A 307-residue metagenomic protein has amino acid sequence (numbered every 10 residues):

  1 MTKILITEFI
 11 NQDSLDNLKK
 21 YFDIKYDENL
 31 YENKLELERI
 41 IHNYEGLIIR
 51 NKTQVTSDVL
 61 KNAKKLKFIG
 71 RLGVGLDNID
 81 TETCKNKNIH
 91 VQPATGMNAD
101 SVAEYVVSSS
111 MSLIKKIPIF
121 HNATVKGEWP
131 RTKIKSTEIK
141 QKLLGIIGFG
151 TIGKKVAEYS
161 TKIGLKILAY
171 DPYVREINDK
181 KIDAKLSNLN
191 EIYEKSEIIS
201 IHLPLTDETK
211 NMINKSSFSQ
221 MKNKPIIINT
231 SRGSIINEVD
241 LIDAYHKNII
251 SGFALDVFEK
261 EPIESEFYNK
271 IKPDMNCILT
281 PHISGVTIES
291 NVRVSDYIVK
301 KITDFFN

Functional and structural regions predicted by a protein language model:
M1-Q92, E194, N214: An N-terminal-biased, well-structured beta-alpha scaffold segment characteristic of Rossmann-like dinucleotide-binding
T2-L5, D13, Y21-K25, A99-S101 (+3 more regions): Structural/interface elements that position substrates and couple domains in central-metabolism enzymes
K52, E197, L203-L205, S231-R232 (+1 more regions): Short glycine-/small-residue-rich Rossmann-like dinucleotide-binding loops
Q54, G75-N78, P93, M97 (+3 more regions): Residue-level detector of alpha-helix initiation sites
L60, K64-K67, I79-V91, I201 (+1 more regions): Beta-strand-loop-alpha-helix segment that lines the small-molecule cofactor/substrate pocket of alpha/beta enzymes
K87-I89, A94-L143, E158-Y159: Phosphate-binding beta-alpha-beta segment of Rossmann-like dinucleotide-binding domains, i.e., the NAD(P)
V91, Y105, K215, K224-N307: Rossmann-like dinucleotide-binding domain for NAD(H)/NADP(H)
T132-N223: Rossmann-like dinucleotide/phosphate-binding beta-alpha-beta segment
